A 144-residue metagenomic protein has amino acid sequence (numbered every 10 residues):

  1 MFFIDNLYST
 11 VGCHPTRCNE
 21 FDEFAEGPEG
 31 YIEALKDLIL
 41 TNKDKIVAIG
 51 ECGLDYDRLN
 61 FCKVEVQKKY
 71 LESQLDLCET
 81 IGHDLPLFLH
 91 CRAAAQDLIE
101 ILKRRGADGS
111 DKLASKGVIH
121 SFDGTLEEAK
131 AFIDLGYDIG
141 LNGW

Functional and structural regions predicted by a protein language model:
M1-W144: Mid-domain alpha/beta scaffold segments of enzyme catalytic cores
